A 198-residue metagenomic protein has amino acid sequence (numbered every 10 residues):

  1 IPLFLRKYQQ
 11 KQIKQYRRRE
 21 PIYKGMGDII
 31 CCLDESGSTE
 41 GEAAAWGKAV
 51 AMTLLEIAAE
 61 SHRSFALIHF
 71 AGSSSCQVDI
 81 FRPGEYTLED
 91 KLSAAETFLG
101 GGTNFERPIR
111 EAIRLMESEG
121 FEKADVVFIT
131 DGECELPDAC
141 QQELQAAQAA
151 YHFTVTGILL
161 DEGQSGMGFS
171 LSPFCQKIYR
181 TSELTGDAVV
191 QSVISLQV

Functional and structural regions predicted by a protein language model:
I1-I29: Negatively charged sequence features
I22-R82, P108-I109, D125-I129, L160-E162: Von Willebrand factor
T53-I57, E111-S118, A146: A generic secondary-structure signal
S61-R63, E122, Y151-V155: Loop/turn elements at helix/coil->beta-strand transitions in domains of secreted/extracellular proteins
S75-C76, T87-A124, C134-L136, G157-M167: Von Willebrand factor
V78-T97, C175-L184: Acidic, Ser/Thr-rich peripheral helices and adjacent loops at domain boundaries
L99, G132-T181: VWA/integrin I-like adhesion module and closely mimicked acidic/polar interface patches used
N104-R110, M167-V198: C-terminal helix of von Willebrand factor
